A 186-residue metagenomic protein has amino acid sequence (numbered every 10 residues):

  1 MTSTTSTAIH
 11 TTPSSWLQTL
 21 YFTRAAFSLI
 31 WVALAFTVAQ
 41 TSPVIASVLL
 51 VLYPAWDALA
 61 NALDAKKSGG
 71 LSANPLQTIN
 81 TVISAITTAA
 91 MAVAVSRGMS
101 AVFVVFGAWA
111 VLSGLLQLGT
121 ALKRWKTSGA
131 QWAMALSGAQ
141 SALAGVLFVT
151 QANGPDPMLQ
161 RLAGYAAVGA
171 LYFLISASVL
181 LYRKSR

Functional and structural regions predicted by a protein language model:
M1-S72, K184-R186: N-terminal topogenic module of multi-pass integral membrane proteins
H10, T37, T150-R161, Y165 (+1 more regions): Polytopic alpha-helical membrane-helix bundles and their juxtamembrane interface segments in multi-pass membrane
R24-W31, N80-T88, S137-A142: Core segments of transmembrane alpha-helices that mediate helix-helix packing or line hydrophobic substrate/ligand
V32-A33, T87-R97, Q140-M158: Hydrophobic alpha-helical transmembrane segments in multi-pass integral membrane proteins
T41-A55, R97-V111, A163-G169: Structural signature of hydrophobic alpha-helical transmembrane segments
A65-N74, A101, A121-A133, G154 (+1 more regions): A cytosolic-side transmembrane-helix exit/cap motif
I86-L136: Membrane-proximal helix-loop-helix units in multi-pass membrane proteins
L112-K126, A144-T150, S176-L180: Alpha-helical transmembrane segments in multipass membrane proteins, preferentially the mid-helix core
